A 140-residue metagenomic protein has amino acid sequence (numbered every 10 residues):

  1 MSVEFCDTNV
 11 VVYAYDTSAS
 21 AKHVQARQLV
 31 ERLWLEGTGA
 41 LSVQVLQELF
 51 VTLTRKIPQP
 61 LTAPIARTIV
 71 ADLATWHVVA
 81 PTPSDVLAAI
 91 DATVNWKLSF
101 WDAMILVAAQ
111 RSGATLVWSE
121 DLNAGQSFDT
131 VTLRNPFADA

Functional and structural regions predicted by a protein language model:
M1-L41, K56-P64, A140: Short, well-structured N-terminal submotif of metal-dependent ribonuclease cores
V3, L106-A140: Acidic, PIN/NYN-like endoribonuclease modules and their adjacent C-terminal/linker elements
D7-N9, E48, D102, D121: Acidic active-site catalytic centers that drive phospho-/nucleotidyl reactions and related ester hydrolyses
A14, R32-E36, T52-K56, D72-H77 (+1 more regions): Alpha-helix C-capping/helix-to-loop hinge sites
Q28, Q44, E48, T68 (+2 more regions): Amphipathic alpha-helical interaction segments
L41-V43, W118: Short beta-strand segments at enzyme active-site cores
L46, F50, P58-A71: Glycine/small-residue-rich phosphate/adenosyl-binding loop
W76-E120: Active-site neighborhoods of divalent-metal-dependent phosphate/nucleic-acid chemistry enzymes
